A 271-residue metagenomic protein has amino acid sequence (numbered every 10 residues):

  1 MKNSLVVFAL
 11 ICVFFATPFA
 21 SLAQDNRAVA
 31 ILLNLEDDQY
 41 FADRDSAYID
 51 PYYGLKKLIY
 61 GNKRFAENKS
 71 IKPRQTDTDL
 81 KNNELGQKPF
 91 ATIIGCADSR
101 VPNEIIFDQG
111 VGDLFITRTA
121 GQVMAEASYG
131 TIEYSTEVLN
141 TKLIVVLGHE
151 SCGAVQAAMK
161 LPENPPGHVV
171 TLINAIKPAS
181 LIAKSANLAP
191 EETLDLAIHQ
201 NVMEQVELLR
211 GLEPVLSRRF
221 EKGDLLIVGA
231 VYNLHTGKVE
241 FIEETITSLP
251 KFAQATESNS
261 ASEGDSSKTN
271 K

Functional and structural regions predicted by a protein language model:
M1-F8: Bacterial N-terminal signal peptides that target proteins for export
F8-P18: Bacterial N-terminal signal peptides
F19-A23: Sec/Tat signal peptide C-region and signal peptidase I cleavage site
Q24-G86, V111-G112, G121-G130, E137-L139 (+1 more regions): Divalent-metal-activated hydrolytic enzyme cores
K88-Q109: Mid-chain, structured segments of secreted extracytoplasmic proteins
G95-R100, A120-V123, H149-E150: Short glycine-enriched loops at secondary-structure junctions
D108-I116: Short helix-loop-beta junction
V146: Conserved functional hotspot residues or short segments at active or partner-binding sites across diverse domains
